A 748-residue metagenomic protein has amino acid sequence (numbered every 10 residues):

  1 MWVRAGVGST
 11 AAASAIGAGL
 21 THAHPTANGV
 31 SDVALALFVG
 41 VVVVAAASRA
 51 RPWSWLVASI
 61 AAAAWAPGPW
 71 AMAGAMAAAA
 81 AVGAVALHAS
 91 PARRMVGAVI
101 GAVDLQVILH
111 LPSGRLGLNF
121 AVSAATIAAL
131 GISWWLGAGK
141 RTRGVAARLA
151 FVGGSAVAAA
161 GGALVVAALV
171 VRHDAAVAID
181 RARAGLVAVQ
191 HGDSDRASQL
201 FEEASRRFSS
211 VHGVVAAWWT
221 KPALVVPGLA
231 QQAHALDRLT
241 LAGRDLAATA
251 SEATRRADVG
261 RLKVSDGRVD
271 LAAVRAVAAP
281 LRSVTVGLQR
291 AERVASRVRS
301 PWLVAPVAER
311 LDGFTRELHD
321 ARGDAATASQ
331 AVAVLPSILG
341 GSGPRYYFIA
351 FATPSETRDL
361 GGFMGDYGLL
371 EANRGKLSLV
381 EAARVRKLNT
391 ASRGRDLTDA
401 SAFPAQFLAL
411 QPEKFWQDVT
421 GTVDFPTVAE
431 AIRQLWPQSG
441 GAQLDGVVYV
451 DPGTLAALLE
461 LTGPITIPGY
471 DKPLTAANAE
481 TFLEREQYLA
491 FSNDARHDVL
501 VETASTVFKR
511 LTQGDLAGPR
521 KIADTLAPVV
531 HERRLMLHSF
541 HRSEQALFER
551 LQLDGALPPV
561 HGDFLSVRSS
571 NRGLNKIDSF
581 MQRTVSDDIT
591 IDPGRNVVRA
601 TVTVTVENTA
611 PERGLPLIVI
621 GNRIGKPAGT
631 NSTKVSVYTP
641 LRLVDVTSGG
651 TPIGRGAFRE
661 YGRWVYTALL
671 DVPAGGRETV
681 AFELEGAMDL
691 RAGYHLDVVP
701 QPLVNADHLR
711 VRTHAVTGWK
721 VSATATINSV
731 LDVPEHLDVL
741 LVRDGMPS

Functional and structural regions predicted by a protein language model:
M1-R94: Membrane-anchoring hydrophobic segments
S14-V33, I60-G74, D104-S123, A168-A176 (+2 more regions): Membrane interfacial helix motifs at helix-loop boundaries and amphipathic/re-entrant anchors
P69-G137: Membrane-embedded alpha-helical segments of integral membrane proteins
R143-L169: Internal/C-terminal transmembrane anchor helices
V145-A150, V170, D174-F363, Y367-L369 (+2 more regions): Non-catalytic accessory/assembly modules
L164-H173, A687-D689: Short domain-boundary/entry signatures in modular proteins, especially in secreted/extracellular architectures
A257, L262, L335-F351, E356-G362 (+3 more regions): Lumenal/extracellular ectodomains and adaptor appendage modules of the eukaryotic vesicle/secretory system
F415-G453: A conserved hydrophobic secondary-structure block that centers on an alpha-helix together with its immediately flanking
